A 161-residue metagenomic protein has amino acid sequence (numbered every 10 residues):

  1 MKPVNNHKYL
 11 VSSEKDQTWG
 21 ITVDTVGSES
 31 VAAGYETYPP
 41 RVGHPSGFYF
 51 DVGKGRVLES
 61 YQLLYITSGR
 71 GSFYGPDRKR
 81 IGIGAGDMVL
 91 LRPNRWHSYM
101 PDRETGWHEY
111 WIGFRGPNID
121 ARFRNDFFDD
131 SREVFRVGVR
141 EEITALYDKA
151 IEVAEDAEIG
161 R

Functional and structural regions predicted by a protein language model:
M1-I81: Generic protein-terminus/edge-of-domain signal
K2, A121-R161: Amphipathic alpha-helical segments enriched in hydrophobic/aromatic residues interleaved with Lys/Arg
G34, G47-Y49, A85-G86, N94 (+1 more regions): Tight coil/turn sites that cap or link beta-strands
Q62-Y65, R115, E142-K149: Amphipathic, well-ordered alpha-helical segments in soluble domains
D77-R92: Short acidic-glycine-tyrosine-enriched beta hairpin
N94-I119: Ligand-binding loop in jelly-roll beta-barrel domains
